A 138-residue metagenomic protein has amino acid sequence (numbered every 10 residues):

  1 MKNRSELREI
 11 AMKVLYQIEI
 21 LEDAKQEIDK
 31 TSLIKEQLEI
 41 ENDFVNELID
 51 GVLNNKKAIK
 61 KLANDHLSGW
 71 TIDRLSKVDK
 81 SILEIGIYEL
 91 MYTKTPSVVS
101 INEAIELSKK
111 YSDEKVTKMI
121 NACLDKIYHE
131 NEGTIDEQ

Functional and structural regions predicted by a protein language model:
M1-Q138: N-terminal interaction/assembly modules
